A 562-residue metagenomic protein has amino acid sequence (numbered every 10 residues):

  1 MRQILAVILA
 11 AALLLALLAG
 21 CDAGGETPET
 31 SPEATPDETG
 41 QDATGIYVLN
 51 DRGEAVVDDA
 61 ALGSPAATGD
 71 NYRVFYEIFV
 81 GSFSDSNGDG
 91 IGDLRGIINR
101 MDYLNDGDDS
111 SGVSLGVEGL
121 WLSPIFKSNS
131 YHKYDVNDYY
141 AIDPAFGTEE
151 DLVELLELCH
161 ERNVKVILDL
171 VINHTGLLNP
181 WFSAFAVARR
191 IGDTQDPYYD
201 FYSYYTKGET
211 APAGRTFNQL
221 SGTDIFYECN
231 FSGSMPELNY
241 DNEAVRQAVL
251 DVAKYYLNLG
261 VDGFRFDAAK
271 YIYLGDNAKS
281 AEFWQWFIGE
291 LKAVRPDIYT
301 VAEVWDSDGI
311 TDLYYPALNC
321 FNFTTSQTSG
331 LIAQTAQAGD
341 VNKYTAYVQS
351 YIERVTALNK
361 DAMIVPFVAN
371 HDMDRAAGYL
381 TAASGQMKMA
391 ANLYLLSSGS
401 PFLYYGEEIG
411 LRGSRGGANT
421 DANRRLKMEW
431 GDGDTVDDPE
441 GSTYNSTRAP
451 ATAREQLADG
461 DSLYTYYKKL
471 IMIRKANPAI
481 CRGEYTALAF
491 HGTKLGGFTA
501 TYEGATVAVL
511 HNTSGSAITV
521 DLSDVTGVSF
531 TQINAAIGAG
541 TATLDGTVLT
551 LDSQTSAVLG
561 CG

Functional and structural regions predicted by a protein language model:
M1-V7: Positively charged n-region of N-terminal signal peptides that target proteins for export
A19-G20: C-terminal motif of bacterial Sec signal peptides marking the signal peptidase cleavage site
A23, G40-N239, A244-Q247, N258 (+2 more regions): Acidic/aromatic-lined carbohydrate-recognition and catalytic surfaces of CAZymes acting on diverse glycans
G25-D37: Ser/Thr-rich, Proline-interspersed low-complexity disordered segments
R52, N370, T381-T519, G527: Loop/helix patches that line or flank the sugar-binding groove of alpha-linked glycan CAZymes
L177-L178, S183-A211, I288-G289, V294-K427: Conserved alpha/beta catalytic core and glycan-binding cleft of carbohydrate-active enzymes
A517-G538: Beta-strand-rich binding/interaction modules
L544-G562: C-terminal beta-strand-rich structural cap/linker in extracellular carbohydrate-active enzymes
